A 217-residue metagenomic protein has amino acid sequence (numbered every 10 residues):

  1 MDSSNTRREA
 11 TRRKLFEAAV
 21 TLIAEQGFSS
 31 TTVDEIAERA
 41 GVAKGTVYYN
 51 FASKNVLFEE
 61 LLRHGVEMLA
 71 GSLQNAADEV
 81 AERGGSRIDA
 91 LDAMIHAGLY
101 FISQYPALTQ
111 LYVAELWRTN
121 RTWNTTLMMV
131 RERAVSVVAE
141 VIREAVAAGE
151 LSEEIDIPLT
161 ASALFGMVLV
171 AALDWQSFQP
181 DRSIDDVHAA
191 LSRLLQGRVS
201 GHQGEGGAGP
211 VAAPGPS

Functional and structural regions predicted by a protein language model:
M1-Q26, S30-V42, N55-E59: Basic, helix-initiating cap at the start of DNA-binding domains
G41-F51: Short hydrophobic/aromatic patch on the recognition helix
E59-G65: Alpha-helical DNA-contacting segments of helix-turn-helix folds
E60, Q74-Q104, I157-L164, D185-H188 (+1 more regions): Hydrophobic alpha-helical connector segments
E67-Q74, R121-A148, P158-S162, V170 (+1 more regions): Amphipathic alpha-helical packing segments from all-alpha helical-bundle domains
A77, H96-S103, Y112-R118, R193-V199: Helix-loop "lid/cap" segments that line or gate small-molecule binding pockets
I102-T122, A139, S177: Amphipathic alpha-helical segments used for helix-helix packing
V113, N124, V146-R193, H202-S217: Hydrophobic/aromatic-rich alpha-helical bundle segments in the mid-to-C-terminal region
